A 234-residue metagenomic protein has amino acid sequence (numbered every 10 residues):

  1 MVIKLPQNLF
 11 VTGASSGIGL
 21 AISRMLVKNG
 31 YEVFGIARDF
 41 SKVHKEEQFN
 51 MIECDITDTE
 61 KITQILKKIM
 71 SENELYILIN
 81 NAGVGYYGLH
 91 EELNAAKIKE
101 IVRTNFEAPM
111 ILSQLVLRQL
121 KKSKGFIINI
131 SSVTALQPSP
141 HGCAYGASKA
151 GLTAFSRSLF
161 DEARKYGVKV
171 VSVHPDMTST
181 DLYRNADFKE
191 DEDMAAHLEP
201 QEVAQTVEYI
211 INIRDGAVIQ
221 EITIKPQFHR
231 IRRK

Functional and structural regions predicted by a protein language model:
S15-S16: Conserved glycine-rich cofactor-binding loop
N81-Y86: Conserved NAD(P)H cofactor-binding loop of Rossmann-fold oxidoreductase domains
L89-H90, K97-V102: Substrate-binding pocket helix/loop in short-chain dehydrogenase/reductase
S113, S148: Active-site helix of classical SDR
R118, R157-K165: Alpha-helical segment proximal to the catalytic Tyr-Lys
S132: Residue(s) in the substrate-gating loop at a strand-loop-helix junction that position the organic substrate next
S172-V173, E190-R232: C-terminal helical subdomain
